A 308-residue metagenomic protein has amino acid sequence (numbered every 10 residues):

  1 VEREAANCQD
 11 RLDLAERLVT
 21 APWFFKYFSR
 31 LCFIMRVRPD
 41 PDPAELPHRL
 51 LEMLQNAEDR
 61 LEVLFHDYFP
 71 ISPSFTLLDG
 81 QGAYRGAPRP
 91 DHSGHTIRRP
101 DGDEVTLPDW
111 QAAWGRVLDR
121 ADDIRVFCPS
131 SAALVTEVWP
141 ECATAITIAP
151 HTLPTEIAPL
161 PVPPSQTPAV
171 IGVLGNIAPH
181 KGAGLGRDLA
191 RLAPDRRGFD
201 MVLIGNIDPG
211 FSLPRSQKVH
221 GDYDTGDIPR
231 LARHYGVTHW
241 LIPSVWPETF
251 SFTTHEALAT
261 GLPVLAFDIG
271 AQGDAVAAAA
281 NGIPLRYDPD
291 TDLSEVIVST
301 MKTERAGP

Functional and structural regions predicted by a protein language model:
N56, G86-D123: Membrane-proximal helix-turn-helix segments that form the acceptor-binding/catalytic region of lipid-linked
E62, D119-P129: A short beta-strand/loop micro-motif in the catalytic core of glycosyltransferases that engages the nucleotide-sugar
R116, R120, A132-L153: Helix-loop-beta element that forms the nucleotide-linked donor phosphate-binding surface in glycosyltransferases
E137, H151-G226: Conserved catalytic-core segment of nucleotide-activated headgroup transferases in glycan assembly
P229, T254-A259, G273-D274: Short alpha-helical segment that forms part of, or immediately flanks, the ligand-binding pocket in carbohydrate-active
H239, P263-A266: Short hydrophobic beta-strand element within catalytic cores of glycosyltransferases and related nucleotide-activated
L241-F252, G273-D274: Nucleotide-sugar-dependent
G273-M301: Change "using UDP/GDP/dTDP sugars" to "using nucleotide sugars
